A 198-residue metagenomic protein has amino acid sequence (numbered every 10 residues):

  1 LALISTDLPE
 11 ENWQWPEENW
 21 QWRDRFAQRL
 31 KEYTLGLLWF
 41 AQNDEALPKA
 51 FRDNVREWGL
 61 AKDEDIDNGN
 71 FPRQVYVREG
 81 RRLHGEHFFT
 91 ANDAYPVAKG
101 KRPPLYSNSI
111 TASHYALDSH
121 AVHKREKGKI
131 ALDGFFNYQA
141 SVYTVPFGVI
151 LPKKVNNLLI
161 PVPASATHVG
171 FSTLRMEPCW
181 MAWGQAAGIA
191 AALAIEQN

Functional and structural regions predicted by a protein language model:
L1-Q197: Flavin (FAD/FMN)-binding glycine-rich loop and adjacent Rossmann-like elements that form
